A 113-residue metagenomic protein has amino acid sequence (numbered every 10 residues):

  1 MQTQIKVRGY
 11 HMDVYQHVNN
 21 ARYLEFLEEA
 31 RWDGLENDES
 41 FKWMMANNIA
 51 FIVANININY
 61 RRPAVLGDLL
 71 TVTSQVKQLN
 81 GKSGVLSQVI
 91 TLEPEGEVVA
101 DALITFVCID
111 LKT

Functional and structural regions predicted by a protein language model:
M1-N55, D110-T113: Hot-dog-fold acyl-thioester-processing enzymes
M1-T3, Y60, A64-L69, K77-T113: HotDog/MaoC-like acyl-thioester-processing domains
A46-V65, T71: A contiguous binding-surface segment within folded domains or other stable secondary-structure elements
